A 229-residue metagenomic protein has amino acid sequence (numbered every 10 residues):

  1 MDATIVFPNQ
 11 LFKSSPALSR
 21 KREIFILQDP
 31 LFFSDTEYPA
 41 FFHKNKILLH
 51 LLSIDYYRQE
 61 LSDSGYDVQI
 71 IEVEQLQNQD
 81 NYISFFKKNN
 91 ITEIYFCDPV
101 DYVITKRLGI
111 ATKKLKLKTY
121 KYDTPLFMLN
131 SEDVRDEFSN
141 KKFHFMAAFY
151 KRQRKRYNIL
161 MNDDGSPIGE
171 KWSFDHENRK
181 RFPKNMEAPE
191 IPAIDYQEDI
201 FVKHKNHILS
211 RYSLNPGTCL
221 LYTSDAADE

Functional and structural regions predicted by a protein language model:
M1-F7, S19-P30, E177, F201-L221: Charged, low-complexity, helix/coiled-coil-prone segments
M1-Q69: N-terminal beta-strand-loop-alpha-helix module at the start of alpha/beta ligand-binding or catalytic domains
P8, Q28, E72, C97-D98 (+1 more regions): Glycine-rich, histidine-containing beta strand-loop boundary motifs that form or position
F12, F32, L76, Y102 (+1 more regions): Surface-exposed, flexible loop/turn segments at secondary-structure boundaries
I54, N78-Q79: Amphipathic coiled-coil/heptad-repeat helices and related helical stalk/stem segments that mediate oligomerization
I70-Q77: Short beta->alpha junction loops
Q79-T218: Beta-rich, aromatic/charged-enriched effector core domains that present basic-aromatic interfaces for binding
Y222-A227: Conserved small/polar residues in nucleotide/adenosyl-binding loops
